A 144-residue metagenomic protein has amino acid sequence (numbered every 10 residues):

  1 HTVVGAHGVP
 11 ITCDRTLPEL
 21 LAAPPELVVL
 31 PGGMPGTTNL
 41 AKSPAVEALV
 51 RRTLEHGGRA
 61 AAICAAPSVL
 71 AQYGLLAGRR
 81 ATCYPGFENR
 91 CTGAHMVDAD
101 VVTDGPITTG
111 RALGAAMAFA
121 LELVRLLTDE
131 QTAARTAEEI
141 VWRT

Functional and structural regions predicted by a protein language model:
H1-A60, S68-G78, E88-D98, P106-T144: Extended, subdomain-level signal for the structured scaffold at the beginning of enzyme domains
T103: Cytochrome P450 catalytic-domain "roof"
